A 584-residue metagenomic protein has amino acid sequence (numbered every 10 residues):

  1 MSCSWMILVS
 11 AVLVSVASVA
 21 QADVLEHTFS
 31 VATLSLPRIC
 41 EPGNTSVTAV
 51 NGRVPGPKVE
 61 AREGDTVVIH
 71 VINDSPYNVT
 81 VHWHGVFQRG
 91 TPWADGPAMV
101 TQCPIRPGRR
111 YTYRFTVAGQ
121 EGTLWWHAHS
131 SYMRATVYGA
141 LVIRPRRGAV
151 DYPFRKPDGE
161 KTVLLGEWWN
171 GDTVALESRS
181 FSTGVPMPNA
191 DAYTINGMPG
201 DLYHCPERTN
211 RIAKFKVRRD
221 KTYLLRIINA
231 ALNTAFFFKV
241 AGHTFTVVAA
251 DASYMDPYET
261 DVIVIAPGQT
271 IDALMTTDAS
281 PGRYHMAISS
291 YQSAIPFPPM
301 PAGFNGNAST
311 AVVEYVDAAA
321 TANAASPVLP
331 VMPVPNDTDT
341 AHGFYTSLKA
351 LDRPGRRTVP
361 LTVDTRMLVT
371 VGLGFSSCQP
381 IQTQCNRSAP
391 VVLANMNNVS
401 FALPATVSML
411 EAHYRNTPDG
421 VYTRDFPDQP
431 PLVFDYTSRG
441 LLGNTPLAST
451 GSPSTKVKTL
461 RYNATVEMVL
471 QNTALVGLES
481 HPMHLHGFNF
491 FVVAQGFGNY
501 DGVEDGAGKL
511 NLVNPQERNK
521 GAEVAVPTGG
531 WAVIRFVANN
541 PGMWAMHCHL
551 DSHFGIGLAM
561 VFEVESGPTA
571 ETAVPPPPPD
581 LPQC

Functional and structural regions predicted by a protein language model:
S2-A22: Cleavable N-terminal signal peptides of Sec/SRP-targeted secreted and luminal proteins
L25-P153, T234-I263, R283-N305, P380-V537 (+2 more regions): Histidine- and aromatic-enriched segments that form or immediately flank copper-ligand environments
T48, P157-A231, T365, G372-S400 (+1 more regions): Acidic-aromatic/histidine active-site loop/patch
R146-K161, A318-M332, P568-P577: Low-complexity, Pro/Ser/Thr- and charge-rich linker/hinge segments at domain boundaries
K161-D172, A311-A325: Short, conserved secondary-structure transition motifs
A192-L202, K216-V217, T222, I228 (+3 more regions): Eukaryotic intrinsically disordered, low-complexity regulatory regions
I228, D272-H285: A conserved active-site cap/scaffold subdomain adjacent to cofactor or substrate pockets
G268: Ligand-binding face of N-terminal immunoglobulin V-set domains in extracellular IgSF glycoproteins
